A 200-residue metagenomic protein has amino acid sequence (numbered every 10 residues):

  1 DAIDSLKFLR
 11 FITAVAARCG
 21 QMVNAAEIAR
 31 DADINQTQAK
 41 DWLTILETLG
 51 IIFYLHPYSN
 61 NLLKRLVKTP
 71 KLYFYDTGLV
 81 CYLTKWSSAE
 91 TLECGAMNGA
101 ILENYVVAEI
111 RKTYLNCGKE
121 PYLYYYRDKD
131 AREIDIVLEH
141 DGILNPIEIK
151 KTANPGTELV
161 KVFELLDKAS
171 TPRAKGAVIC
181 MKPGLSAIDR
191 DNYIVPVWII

Functional and structural regions predicted by a protein language model:
D1-L144: Accessory nucleic acid-recognition modules appended to NTPase machines
C81-Y82, G156-E158, L185-D189: Switch/connector loops and helix/strand junctions flanking conserved nucleotide-binding motifs in nucleotide-processing
L115-N116, E164-R173: Arginine/glycine-rich "motif VI" loop of SF2 helicases in the C-terminal RecA-like domain
Y122, K175, D191-Y193: Conserved beta-strand segments of alpha/beta enzyme cores
E139, N145-N154: Active-site ExK catalytic segment of metal-dependent nucleases
A153-F163: Active-site-adjacent loop/helix micro-motif of nuclease/hydrolase catalytic cores
P172-C180: Short, hydrophobic beta-strand segments that form beta-sheet elements in well-ordered domains
K182-I200: Domain-level recognition of nuclease-like catalytic cores that cleave nucleotide substrates
